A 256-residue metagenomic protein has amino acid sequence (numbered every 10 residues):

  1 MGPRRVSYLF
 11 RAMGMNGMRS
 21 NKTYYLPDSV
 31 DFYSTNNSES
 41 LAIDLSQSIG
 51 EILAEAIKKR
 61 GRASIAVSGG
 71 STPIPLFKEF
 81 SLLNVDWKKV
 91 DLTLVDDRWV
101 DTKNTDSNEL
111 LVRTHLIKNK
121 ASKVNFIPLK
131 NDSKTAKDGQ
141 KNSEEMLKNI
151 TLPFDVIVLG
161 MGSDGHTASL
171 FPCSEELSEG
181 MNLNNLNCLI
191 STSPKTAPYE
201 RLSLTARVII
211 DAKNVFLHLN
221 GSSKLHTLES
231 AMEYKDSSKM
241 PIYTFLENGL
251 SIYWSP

Functional and structural regions predicted by a protein language model:
M1-G17: N-terminal amphipathic/basic-hydrophobic helices that include classical n-h-c signal peptides and signal-anchor
G14-I65: N-terminal glycine-/serine-/threonine-rich phosphate-binding loop
R19-N21, R207, D211-P256: ATP/nucleoside-binding phosphotransfer catalytic cores, i.e., glycine-rich phosphate-binding loops
R19-S29, K88-V158: Ligand-binding beta-strand-loop-alpha-helix segment within the catalytic cores of soluble metabolic enzymes
I57-L82: Glycine-rich N-terminal segment of FAD-binding domains in flavoprotein oxidoreductases, spanning the beta-loop-helix
V67-T72, L159-S163, N220: Glycine-rich beta-strand-to-loop/alpha-helix junction loops that act as flexible
E79-W87, L110-R113, P172-M181: A glycine- and small-aliphatic-rich helix-loop capping segment at beta-alpha/alpha-beta transitions that lines
S163-A206: Class I SAM-dependent methyltransferase SAM-binding "motif I" and its flanking Rossmann-like core
